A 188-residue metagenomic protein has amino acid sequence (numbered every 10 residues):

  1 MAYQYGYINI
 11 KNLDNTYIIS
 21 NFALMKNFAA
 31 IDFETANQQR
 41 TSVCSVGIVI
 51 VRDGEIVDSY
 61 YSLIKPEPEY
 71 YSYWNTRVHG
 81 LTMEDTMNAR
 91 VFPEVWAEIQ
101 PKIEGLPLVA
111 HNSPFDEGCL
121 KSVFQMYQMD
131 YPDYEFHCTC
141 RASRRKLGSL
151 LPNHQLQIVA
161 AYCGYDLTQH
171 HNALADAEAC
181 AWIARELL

Functional and structural regions predicted by a protein language model:
Y7-N9, D14-N21: Short, positively charged and aromatic/hydrophobic N-terminal segments
Y17-D133, S149, N153-H171: Conserved non-catalytic scaffold segment of RNase H-like nuclease domains
T35-N37, R141, A179: Short, glycine/acidic-enriched loop or turn micro-motifs at the edges of active sites
D130-R144: Conserved beta-strand -> loop -> alpha-helix junction used to position metal-binding or nucleic-acid-contacting
N172-R185: Acidic, divalent-metal-coordinating active-site segment for phosphoryl/phosphodiester hydrolysis, typified by short
